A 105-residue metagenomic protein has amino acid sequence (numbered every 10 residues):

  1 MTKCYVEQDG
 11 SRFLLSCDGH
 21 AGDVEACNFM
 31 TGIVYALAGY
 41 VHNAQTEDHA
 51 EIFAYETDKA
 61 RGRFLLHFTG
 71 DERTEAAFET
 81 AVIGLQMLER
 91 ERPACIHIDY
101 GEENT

Functional and structural regions predicted by a protein language model:
M1-E25, V34-T105: N-terminal intrinsically disordered, cationic/polar leader segments that include organellar targeting peptides
